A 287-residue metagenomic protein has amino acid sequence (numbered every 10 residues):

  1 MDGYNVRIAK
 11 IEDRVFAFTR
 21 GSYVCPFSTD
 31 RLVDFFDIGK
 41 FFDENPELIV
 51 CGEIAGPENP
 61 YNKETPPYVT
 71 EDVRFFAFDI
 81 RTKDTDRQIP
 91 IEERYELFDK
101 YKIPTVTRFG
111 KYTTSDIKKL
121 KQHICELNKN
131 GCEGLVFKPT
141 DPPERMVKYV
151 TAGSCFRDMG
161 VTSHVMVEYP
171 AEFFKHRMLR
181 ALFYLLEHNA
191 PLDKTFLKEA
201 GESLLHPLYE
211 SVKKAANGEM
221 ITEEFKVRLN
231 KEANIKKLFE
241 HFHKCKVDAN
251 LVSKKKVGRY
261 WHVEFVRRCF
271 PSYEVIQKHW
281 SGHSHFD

Functional and structural regions predicted by a protein language model:
M1-N5, A9-D287: Core nucleotide-handling region used for phosphoryl-transfer chemistry
